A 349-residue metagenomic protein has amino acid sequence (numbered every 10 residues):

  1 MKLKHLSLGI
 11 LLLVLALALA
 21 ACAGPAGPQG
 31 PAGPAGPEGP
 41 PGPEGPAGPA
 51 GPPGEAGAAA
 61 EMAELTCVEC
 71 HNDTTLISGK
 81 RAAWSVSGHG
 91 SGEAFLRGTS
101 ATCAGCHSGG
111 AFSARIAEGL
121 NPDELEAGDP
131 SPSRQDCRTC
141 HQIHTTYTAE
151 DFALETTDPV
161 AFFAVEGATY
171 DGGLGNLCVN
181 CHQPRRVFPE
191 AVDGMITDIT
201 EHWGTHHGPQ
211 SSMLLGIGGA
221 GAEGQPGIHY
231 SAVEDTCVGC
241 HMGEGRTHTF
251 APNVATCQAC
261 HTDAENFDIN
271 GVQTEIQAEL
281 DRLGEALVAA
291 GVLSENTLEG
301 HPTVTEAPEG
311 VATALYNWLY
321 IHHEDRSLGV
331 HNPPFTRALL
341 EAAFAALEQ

Functional and structural regions predicted by a protein language model:
K2-I10: Bacterial N-terminal signal peptides that target proteins for export
L19-A21: C-terminal motif of bacterial Sec signal peptides marking the signal peptidase cleavage site
G24-A63, E265: Collagen/collagen-like triple-helix recognition
A60, D73-R97, A104-E279, R326-V330: Inter-heme linker and motif-flanking segments adjacent to c-type heme-binding CXXCH motifs in c-type cytochromes
M62-C70: Short, contiguous pre-domain boundary segments
E265-Q273, Q277-Q349: Mature extracytoplasmic or organellar-lumen-exposed domains after removal of signal/transit peptides
